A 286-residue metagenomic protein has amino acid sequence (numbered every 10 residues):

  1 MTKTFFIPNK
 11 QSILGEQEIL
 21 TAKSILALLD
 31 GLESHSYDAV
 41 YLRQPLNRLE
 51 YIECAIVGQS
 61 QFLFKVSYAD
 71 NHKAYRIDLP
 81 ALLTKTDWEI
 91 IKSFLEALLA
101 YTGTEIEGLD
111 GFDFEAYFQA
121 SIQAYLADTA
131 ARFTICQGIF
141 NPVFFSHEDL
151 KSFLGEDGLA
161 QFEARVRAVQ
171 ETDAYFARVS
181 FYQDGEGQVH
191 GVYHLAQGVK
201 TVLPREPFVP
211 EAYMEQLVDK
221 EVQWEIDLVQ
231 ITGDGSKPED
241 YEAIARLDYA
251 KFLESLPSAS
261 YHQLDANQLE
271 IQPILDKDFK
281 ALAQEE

Functional and structural regions predicted by a protein language model:
M1-L46, Q137-G158, A281-E286: Short, extreme N-terminal segment that most often corresponds to the first beta-strand
M1-T2, L49, L99-T102: A short, compositionally biased
S12-T21, D110-F114, S121, D227 (+3 more regions): Secondary-structure junction/capping motif
L26-A81, K85, W224-I231, K237-P238: Short, intrinsically disordered low-complexity segments
G31-H35, Y101, R132, V169-T172 (+3 more regions): Surface-exposed polar/charged interaction patches
Y37-D38, Q61-E163: Internal, hydrophobic cores of structured domains that mediate oligomerization or house catalytic pockets within large
Q119-V229: Aromatic/basic-lined ligand-recognition segments that form π-stacking hydrophobic pockets flanked by Lys/Arg to engage
E221-E286: Extended, charged low-complexity segments that frequently continue into or abut oligomerization scaffolds
